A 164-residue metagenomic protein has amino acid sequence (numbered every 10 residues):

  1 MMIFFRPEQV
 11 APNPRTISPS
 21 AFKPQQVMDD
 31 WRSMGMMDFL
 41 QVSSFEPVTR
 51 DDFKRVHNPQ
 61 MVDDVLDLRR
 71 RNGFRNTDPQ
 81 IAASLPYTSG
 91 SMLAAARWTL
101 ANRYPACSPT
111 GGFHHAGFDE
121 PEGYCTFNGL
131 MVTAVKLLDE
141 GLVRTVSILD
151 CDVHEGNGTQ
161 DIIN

Functional and structural regions predicted by a protein language model:
M1-N164: HDAC/HDAC-like amidohydrolase catalytic core signature
